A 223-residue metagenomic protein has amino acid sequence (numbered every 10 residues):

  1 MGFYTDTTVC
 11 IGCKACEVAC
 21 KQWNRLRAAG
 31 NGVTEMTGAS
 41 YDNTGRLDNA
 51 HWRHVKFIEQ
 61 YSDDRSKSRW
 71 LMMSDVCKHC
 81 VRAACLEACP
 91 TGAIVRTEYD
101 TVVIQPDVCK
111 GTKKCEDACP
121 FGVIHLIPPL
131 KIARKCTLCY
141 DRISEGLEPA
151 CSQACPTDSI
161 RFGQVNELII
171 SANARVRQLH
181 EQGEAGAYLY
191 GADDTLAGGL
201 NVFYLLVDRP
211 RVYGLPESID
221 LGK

Functional and structural regions predicted by a protein language model:
M1-K223: Non-ligating segments of multi-cofactor redox enzymes
